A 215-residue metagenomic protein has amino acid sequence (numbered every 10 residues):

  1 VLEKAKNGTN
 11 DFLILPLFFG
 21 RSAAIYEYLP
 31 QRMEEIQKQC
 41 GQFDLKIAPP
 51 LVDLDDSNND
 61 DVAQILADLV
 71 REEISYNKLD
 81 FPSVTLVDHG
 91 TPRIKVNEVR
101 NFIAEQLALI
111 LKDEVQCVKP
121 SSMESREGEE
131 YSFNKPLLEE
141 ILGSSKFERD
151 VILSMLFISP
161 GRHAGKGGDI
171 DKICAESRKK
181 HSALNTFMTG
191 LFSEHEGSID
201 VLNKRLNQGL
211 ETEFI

Functional and structural regions predicted by a protein language model:
V1-I215: Extended amphipathic ligand-handling, pore-lining, and cofactor/metal-binding catalytic surfaces
